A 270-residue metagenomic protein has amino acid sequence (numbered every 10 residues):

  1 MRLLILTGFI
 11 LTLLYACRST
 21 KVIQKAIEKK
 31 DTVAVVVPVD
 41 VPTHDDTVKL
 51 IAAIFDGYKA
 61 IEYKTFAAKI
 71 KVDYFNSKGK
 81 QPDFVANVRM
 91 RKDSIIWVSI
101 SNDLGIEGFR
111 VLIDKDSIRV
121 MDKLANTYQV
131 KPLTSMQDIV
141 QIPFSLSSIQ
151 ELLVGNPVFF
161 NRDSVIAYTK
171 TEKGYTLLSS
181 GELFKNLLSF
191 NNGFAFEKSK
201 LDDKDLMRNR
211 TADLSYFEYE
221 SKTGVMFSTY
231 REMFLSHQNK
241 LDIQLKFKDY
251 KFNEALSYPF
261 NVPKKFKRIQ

Functional and structural regions predicted by a protein language model:
M1-I5: Positively charged n-region of N-terminal signal peptides that target proteins for export
L13-A16: C-terminal motif of bacterial Sec signal peptides marking the signal peptidase cleavage site
R18-K71, F75-Q81, K267-Q270: N-terminal leader/targeting segments and the immediate start of mature chains
S19-A26, I166-Q270: Gly/Pro-enriched, hydrophobic low-complexity segments that function as extracytoplasmic propeptides/linkers
D31-T32, T47, S94, S117 (+1 more regions): Coil residues (strongly favoring Ser/Thr
Y58-F66, S77-P82, R89-S94, K170 (+1 more regions): Edge/loop elements at the starts and ends of beta-strands within beta-rich repeat scaffolds
A68-R110, D116-S117: Post-signal peptide N-terminal segment of secreted/secretory-pathway proteins
I95-L146: An acidic-aromatic
